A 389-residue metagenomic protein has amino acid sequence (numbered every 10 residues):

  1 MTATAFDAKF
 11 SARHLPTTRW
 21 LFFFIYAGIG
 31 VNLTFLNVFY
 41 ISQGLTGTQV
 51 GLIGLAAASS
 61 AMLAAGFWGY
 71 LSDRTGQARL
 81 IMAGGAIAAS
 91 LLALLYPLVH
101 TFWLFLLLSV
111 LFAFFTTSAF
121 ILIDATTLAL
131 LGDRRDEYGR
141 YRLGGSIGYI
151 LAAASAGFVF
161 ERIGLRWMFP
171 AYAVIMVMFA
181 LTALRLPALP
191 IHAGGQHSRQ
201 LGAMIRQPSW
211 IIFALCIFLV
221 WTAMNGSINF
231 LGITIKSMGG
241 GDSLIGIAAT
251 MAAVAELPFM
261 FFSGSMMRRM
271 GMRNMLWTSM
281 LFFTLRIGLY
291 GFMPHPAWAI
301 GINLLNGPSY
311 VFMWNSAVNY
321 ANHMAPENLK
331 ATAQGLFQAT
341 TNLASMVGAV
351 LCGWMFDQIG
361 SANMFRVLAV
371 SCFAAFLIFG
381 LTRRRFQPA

Functional and structural regions predicted by a protein language model:
T2-A12, L186-I217: Juxtamembrane intracellular "pre-TM" segments in multi-pass secondary transporters
A8-A58, W210-I217, W221-A248: Helix-loop boundary and gating motifs at the non-cytosolic
F23, L92, F102-F120, F218 (+1 more regions): Hydrophobic core of transmembrane alpha-helices in multi-pass small-molecule transporters, especially MFS/SLC-type
Y40-I41, L71-S72, L143, F158-I163 (+3 more regions): Interfacial helix-cap and linker-helix signal at transmembrane-aqueous boundaries of multi-pass secondary transporters
G47-T48, G132-G144, D242-S243, E327-F337: Loop-to-transmembrane helix entry/capping segments in MFS-fold secondary transporters and related SLC/MFSD carriers
L80-L94, A173, N274-L289: Structural signature of the two symmetry-related core transmembrane helices
V110-G144: Cytoplasmic helix-loop-helix junction between adjacent transmembrane helices in 12-TM secondary transporters
W167-L184, F365-L381: Symmetry-related core transmembrane helices of the 12-TM Major Facilitator Superfamily/SLC fold
